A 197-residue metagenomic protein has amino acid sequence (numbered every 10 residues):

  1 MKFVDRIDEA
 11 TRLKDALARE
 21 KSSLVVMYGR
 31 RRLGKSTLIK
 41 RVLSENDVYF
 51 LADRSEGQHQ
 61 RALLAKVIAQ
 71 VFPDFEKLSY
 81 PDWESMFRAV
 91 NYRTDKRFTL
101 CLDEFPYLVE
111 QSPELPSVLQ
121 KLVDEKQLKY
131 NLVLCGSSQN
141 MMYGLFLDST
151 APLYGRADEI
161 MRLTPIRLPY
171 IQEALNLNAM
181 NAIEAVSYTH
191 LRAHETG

Functional and structural regions predicted by a protein language model:
K35: Conserved lysine of the Walker
S44-V48, Q58-K77: Conserved NTP-binding/hydrolysis module of P-loop NTPases
V71-N91: Short glycine-rich substrate-engagement loop in P-loop NTPases that contacts/grips substrate
T94-P113: Conserved P-loop NTPase "ATPase switch" module shared by AAA+ and STAND
L122-T150: Sensor-1/coupling segment of RecA-like P-loop NTPase cores
D148-T164: A short helix-turn-beta junction within AAA+ P-loop NTPase domains corresponding to the substrate/partner-engaging
E159-N181: Conserved small helical "lid"/interfacial subdomain of P-loop NTPases
H190-G197: Single conserved hydrophobic/aromatic residue that forms the stacking wall/gate of nucleotide- or nucleobase-binding
